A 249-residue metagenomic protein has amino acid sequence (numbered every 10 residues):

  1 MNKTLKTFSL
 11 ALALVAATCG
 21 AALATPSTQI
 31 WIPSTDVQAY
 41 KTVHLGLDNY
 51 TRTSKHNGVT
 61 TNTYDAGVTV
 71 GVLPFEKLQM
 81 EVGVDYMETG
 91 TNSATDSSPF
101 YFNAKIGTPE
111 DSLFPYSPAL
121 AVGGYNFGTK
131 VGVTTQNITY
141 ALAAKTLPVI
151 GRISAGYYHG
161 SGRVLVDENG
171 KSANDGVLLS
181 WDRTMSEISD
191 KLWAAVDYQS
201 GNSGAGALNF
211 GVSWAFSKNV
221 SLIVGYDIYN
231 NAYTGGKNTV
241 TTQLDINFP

Functional and structural regions predicted by a protein language model:
M1-Q29, P249: Cleavable N-terminal export/targeting peptides
L23-T139, T146-V149, G160-R163, V177 (+5 more regions): Transmembrane beta-barrel domains of Gram-negative outer membranes and organellar outer membranes
T134-T135, S172-A173, G204, A215: Low-complexity, polar/charged sequence tracts that form flexible coils or short amphipathic helices and often embed
G151-I153, A194, L222: Conserved active-site beta-strand-loop modules that form the wall/rim of enzyme catalytic pockets and either contain
G156: Active-site pocket-lining/capping segments in soluble small-molecule metabolic enzymes
G201-A215, N219, V224-N231: Contiguous ligand/interfacial binding patches
